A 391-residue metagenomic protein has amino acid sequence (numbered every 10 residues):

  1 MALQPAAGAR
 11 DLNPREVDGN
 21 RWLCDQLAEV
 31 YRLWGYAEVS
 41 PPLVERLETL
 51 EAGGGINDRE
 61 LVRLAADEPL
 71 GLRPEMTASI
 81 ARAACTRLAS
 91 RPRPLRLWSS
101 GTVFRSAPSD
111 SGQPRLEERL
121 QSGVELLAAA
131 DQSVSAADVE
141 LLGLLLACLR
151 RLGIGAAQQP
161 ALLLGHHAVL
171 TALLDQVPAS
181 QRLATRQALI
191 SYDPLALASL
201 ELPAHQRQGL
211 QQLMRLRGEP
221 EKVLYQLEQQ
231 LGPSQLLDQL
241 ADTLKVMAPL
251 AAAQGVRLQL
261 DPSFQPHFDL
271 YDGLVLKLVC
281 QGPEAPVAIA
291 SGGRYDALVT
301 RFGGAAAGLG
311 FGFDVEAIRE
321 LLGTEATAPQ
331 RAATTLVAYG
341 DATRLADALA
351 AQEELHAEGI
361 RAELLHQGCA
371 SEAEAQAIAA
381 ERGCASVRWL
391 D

Functional and structural regions predicted by a protein language model:
M1-A78: TRNA-binding/sensing appendages of the translation machinery
W22-W34, E45-R46, S79-R91, R96-G155 (+1 more regions): Positively charged, Gly/Ser-enriched RNA/tRNA-binding surfaces
P41-D58, A161-A172, F264-G273, E372-A375: Beta-rich nucleic-acid/ligand-interaction surfaces
R59-A66, V177-Q206: Acidic, His- and aromatic-enriched active-site or binding-groove loops in soluble protein domains that engage sugars
P69, A161-L162, G310: A residue-level structural signature of the nucleotidyltransferase/glycosyltransferase Rossmann-like core
L144-R150, A168-V177: Hydrophobic mid-domain F-helix/FG-region of cytochrome P450s
Q158: Glycine- and acidic-residue-rich phosphate-binding/metal-coordinating active-site segment common to enzymes that handle
